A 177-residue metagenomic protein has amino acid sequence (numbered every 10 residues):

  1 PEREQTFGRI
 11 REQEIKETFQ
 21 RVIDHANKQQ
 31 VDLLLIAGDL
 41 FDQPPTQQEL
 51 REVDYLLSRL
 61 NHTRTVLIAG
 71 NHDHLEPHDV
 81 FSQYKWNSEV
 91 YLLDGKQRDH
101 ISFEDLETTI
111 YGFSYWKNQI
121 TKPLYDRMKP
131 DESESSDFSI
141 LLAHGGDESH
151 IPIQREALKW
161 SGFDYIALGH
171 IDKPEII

Functional and structural regions predicted by a protein language model:
P1-E52: N-terminal active-site segment of His-dependent metallophosphoesterases
L33, Q43-I177: His/Asp/Glu-rich metal-coordinating catalytic cores of metallo-dependent phosphodiesterases/hydrolases acting on
